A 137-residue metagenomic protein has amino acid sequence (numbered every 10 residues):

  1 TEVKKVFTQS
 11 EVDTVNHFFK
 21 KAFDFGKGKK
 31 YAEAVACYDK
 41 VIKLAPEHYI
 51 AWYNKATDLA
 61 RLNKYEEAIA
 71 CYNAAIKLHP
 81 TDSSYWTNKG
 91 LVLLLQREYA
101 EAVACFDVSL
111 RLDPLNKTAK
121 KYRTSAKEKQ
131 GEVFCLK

Functional and structural regions predicted by a protein language model:
E2-H17: TPR-adjacent "capping" and linker segments in tetratricopeptide-repeat scaffold/adaptor proteins
V15, Y49-I50, S83-S84, K117-T118: Helix-start (N-cap) detector for alpha-helical repeat units in TPR-like alpha-solenoids, especially tetratricopeptide
